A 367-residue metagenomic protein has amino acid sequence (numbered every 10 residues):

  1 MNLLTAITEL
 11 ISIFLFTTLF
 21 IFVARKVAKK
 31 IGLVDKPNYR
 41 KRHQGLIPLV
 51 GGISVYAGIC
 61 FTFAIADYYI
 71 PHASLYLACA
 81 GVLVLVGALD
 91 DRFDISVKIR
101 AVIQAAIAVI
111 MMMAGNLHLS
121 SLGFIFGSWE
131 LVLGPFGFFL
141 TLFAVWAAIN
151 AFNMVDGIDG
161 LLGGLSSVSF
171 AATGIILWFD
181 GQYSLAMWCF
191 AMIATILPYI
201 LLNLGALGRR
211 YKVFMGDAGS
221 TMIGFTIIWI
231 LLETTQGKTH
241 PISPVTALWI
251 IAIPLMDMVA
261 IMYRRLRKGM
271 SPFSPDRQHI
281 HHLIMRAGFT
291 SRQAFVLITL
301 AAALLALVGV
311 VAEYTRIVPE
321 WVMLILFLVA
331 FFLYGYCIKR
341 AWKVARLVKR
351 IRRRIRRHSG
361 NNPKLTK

Functional and structural regions predicted by a protein language model:
N2-M256: "…together with the soluble PPM/PP2C metallo-phosphatase catalytic core" -> "…together with the soluble PPM/PP2C
T234-K367: C-terminal membrane-associated helical module and adjoining short loops/tails
